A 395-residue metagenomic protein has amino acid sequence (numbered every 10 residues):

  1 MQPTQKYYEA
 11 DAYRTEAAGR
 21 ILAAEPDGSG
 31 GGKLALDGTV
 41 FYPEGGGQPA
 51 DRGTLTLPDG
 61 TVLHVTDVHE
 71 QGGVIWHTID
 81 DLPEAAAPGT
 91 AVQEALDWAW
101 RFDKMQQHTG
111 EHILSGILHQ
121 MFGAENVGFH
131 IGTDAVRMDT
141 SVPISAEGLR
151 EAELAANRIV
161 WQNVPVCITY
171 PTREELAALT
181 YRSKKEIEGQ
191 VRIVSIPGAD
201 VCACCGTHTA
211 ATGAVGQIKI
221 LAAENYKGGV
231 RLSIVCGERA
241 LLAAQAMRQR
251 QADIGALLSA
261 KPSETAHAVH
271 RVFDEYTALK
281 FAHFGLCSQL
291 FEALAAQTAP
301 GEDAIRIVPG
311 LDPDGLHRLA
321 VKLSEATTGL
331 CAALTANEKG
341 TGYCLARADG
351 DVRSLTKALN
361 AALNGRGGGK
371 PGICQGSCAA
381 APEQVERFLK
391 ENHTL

Functional and structural regions predicted by a protein language model:
M1-L395: A glycine- and charged-residue-rich anion-binding loop/surface
